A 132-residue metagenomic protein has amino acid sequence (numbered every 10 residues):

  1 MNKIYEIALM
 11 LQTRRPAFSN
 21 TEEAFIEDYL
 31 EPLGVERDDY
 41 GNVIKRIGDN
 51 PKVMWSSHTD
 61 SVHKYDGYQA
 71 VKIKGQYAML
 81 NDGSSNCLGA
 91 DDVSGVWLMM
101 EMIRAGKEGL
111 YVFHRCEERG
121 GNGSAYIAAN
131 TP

Functional and structural regions predicted by a protein language model:
M1-R15: N-terminal hydrophobic or amphipathic helices/low-complexity stretches enriched in small/hydrophobic/Pro/Gly
N2-E6, K72-Q76, M99: Short amphipathic alpha-helical segments, especially helix-boundary/capping motifs
K3-E6, F25, Y126: Exposed alpha-helical structural elements
L11-P51, R119: A non-catalytic alpha/beta surface segment that caps or lines the substrate-entry region of metallo-dependent hydrolase
L33-V35, A70, G109-Y111: Active-site regions of enzymes building and remodeling cell-envelope glycoconjugates
E36-D39, W55-S57, M79-N81, Y111-F113: General beta-strand structural signal in soluble alpha/beta enzymes
R46-A90: Catalytic-core environment of secreted peptidases
N86-L88, D92-P132: Acidic/histidine-rich catalytic neighborhood of metal-dependent amide-processing enzymes
